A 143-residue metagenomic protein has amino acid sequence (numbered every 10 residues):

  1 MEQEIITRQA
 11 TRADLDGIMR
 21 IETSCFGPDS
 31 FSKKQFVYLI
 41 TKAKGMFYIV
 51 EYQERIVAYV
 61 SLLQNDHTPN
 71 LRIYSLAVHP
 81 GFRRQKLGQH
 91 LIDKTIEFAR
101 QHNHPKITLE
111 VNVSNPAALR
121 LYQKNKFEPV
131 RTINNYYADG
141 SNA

Functional and structural regions predicted by a protein language model:
E4-I6: Extreme N-terminal starter segment of soluble prokaryotic enzymes
Q9-R83, I92-K94, F98, H102: Acetyl-CoA-dependent GNAT
V78, N112-V113: Short amphipathic helical patch at the helix-1/turn junction of helix-turn-helix
I92, N115-A118, N135-G140: Short glycine/proline-centered loop/turn elements that form peptide/ligand docking sites
A99-E110, I133: Conserved GNAT acetyl-CoA-binding A-motif
E110, Q123-A143: Conserved catalytic-core motifs of GNAT/GCN5-like acyltransferases
